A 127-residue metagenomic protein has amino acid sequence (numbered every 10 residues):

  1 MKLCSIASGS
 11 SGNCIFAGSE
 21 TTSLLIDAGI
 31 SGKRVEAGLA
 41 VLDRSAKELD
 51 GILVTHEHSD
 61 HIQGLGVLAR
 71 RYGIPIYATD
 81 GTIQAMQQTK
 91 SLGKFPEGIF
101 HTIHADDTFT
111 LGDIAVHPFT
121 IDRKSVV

Functional and structural regions predicted by a protein language model:
M1-L42, V127: Conserved beta-strand hairpin/beta-sheet module of binuclear metal-dependent hydrolase folds, prominently
C4-C14, H56-Q63, Q87, D106-P118: Structured catalytic core of nucleotide-sugar glycosyltransferases
A7, A28-I30, E57, G81 (+1 more regions): Active-site metal-binding loops of divalent metal-dependent hydrolases
N13, T22, E48-D50, Y72 (+2 more regions): A generic structural signal for short beta-strands and their flanking turns/coil linkers
A17, D27, H56, I76 (+2 more regions): Divalent metal-coordination and catalytic microenvironments
G32-G81: Active-site metal-binding motif and surrounding structural segment of the metallo-beta-lactamase
D80-S125: Metallo-beta-lactamase
